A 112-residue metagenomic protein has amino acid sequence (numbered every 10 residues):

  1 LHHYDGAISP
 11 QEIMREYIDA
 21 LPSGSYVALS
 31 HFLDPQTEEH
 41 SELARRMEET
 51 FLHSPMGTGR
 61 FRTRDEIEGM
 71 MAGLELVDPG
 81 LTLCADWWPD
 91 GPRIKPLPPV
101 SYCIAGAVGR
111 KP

Functional and structural regions predicted by a protein language model:
L1-P112: Alpha-helical subdomain
